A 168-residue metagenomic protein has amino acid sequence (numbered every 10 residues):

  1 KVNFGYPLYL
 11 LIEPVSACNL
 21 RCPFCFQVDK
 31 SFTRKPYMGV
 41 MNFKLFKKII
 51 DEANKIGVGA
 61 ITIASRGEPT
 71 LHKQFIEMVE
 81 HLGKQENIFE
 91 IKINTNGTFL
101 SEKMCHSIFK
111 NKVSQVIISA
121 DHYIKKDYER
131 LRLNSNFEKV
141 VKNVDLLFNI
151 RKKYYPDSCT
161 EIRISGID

Functional and structural regions predicted by a protein language model:
K1-Q115, K126, R130, E138 (+1 more regions): Conserved alpha-helical substructure of the radical SAM core
K35, R130-L133, R163-I167: Surface-exposed cleft-lining segments at the edges of enzyme active sites
I91, V144-D168: Conserved strand-turn element in the central/C-terminal portion of the radical SAM core barrel that lines
H122-Y123: Solvent-exposed loop/turn segments at secondary-structure junctions within structured extracellular/periplasmic domains
